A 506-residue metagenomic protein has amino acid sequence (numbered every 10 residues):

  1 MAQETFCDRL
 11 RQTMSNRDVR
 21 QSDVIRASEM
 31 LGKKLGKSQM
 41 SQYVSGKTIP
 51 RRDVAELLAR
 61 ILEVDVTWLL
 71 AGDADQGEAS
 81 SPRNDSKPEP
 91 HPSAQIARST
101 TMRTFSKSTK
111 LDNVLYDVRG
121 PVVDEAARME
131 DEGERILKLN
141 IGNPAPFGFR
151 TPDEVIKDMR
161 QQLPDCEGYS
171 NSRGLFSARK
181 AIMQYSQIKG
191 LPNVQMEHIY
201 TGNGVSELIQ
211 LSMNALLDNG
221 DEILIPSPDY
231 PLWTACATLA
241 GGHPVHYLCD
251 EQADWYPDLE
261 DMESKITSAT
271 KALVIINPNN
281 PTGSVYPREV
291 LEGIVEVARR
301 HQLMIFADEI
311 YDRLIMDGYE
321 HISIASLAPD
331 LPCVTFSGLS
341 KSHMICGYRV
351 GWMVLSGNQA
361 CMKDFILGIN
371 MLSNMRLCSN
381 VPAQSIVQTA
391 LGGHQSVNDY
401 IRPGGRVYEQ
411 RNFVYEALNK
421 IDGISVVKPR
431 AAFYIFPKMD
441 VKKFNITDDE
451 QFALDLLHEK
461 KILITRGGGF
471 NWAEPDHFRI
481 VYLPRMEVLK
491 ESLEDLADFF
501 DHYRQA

Functional and structural regions predicted by a protein language model:
M1-S28, P90: A short, Lys/Arg-rich alpha-helix, primarily the initiator
M30-P50: Recognition helix of helix-turn-helix/homeodomain-like DNA-binding domains that insert into the DNA major groove
S45-R60, Q76: Short, basic-rich loop-to-helix N-cap that marks the start of a DNA-contacting helix
I61, I188, S264, N445-T447 (+2 more regions): PLP-dependent enzyme catalytic core of the Aspartate aminotransferase-like
R103-G204, L211, C378, A390-G393 (+1 more regions): N-terminal small-domain helix-loop-helix segment of the aminotransferase-like
C166-E296, R313-L327, V334, E494-D495: Conserved core of the PLP fold type I
S326-G405, Y415-A417, F500: Conserved core segment of the aminotransferase class I/II
Q388, G404-Y415, V426-D440, E474: Conserved glycine-rich beta-strand-loop-beta hairpin in the small C-terminal domain of fold type I
